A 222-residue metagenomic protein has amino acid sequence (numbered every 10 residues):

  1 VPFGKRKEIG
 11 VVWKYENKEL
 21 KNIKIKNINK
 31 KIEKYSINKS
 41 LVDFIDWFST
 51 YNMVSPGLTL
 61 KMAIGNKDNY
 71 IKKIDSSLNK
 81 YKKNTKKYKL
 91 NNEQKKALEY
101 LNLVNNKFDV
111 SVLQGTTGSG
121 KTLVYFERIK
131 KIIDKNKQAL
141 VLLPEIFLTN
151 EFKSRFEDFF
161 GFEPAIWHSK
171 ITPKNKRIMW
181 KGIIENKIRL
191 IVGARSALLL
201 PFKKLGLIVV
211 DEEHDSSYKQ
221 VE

Functional and structural regions predicted by a protein language model:
V1-A194, L198-E222: Accessory, non-ATPase domains that flank or precede helicase/AAA+ motor cores in DNA-metabolism machines
